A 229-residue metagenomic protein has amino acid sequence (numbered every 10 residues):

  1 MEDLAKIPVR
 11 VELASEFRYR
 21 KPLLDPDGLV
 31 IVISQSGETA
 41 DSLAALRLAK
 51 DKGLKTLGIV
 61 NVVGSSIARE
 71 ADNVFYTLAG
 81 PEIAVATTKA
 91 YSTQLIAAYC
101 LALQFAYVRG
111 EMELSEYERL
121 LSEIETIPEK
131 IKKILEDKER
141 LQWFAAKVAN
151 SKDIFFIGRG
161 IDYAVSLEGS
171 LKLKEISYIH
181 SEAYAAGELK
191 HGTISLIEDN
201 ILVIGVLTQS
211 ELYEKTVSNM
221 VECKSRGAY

Functional and structural regions predicted by a protein language model:
M1-Y229: A SIS-like phosphosugar-recognition module
